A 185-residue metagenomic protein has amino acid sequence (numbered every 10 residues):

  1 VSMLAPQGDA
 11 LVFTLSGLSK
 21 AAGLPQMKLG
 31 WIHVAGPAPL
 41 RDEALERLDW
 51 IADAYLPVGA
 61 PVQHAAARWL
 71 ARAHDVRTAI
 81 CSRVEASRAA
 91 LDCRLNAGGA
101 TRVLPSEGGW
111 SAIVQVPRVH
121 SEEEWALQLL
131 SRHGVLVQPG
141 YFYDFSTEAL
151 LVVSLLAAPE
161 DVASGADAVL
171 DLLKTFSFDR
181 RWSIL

Functional and structural regions predicted by a protein language model:
V1-M3: Conserved PLP phosphate-binding loop immediately N-terminal to the Schiff-base lysine helix in PLP-dependent enzymes
A5-E85, L173-K174, F178: Conserved core segment of the aminotransferase class I/II
T14, G99-V103, L136-Y141: A short linear hydrophobic-aromatic micro-motif
S19-A21, P39, G108-S111, V119 (+2 more regions): Short, solvent-exposed loop/turn segments at secondary-structure junctions
H33, I113-Q115, S154-L156: Short hydrophobic/aromatic beta-strand micro-patches that form the beta-sheet surface supporting nucleotide- or nucleic
A67, S82-D92, R102-V116, T147: Conserved glycine-rich beta-strand-loop-beta hairpin in the small C-terminal domain of fold type I
L95-L104, S177-R181: Surface-exposed helix-capping loop/turn segments at secondary-structure junctions
Q128-V137, Y143-L185: PLP-dependent enzyme catalytic core of the Aspartate aminotransferase-like
